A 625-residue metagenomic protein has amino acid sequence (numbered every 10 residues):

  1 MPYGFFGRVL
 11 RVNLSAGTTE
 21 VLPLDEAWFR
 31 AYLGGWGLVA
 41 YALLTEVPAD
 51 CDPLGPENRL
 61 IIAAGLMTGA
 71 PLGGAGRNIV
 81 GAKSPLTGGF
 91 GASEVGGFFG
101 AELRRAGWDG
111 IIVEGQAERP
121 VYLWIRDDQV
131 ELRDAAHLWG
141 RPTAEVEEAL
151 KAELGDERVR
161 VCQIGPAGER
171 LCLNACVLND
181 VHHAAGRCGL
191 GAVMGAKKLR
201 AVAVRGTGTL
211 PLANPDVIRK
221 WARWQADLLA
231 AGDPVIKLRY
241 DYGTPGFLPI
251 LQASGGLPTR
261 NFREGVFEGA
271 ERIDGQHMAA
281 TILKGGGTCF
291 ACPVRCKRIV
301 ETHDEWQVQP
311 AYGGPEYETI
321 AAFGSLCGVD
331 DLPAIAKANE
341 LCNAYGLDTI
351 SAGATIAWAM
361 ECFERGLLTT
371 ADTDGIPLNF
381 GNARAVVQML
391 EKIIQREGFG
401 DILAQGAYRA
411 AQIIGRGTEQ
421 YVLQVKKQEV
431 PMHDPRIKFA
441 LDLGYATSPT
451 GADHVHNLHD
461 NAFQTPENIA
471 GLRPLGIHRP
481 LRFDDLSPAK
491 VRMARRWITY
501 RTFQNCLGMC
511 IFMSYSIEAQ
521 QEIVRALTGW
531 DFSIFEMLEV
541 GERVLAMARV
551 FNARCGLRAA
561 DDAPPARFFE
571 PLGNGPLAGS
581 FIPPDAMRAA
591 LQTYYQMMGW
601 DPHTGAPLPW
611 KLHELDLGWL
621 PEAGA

Functional and structural regions predicted by a protein language model:
M1-R187, G191, A196-E268, G275-Q276 (+1 more regions): Protein-protein interaction/assembly regions in multi-subunit complexes
K151, R158-C188, M194-A625: Extended C-terminal regions of large enzymes
